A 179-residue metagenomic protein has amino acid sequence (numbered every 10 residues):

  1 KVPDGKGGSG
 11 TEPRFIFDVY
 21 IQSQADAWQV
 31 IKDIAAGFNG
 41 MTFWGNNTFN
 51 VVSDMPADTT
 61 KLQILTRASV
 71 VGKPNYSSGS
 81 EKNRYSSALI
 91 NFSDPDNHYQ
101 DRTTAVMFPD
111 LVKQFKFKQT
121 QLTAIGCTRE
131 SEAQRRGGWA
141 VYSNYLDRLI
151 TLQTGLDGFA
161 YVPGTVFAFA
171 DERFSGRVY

Functional and structural regions predicted by a protein language model:
K1-Y179: C-terminal extracytoplasmic interaction modules
